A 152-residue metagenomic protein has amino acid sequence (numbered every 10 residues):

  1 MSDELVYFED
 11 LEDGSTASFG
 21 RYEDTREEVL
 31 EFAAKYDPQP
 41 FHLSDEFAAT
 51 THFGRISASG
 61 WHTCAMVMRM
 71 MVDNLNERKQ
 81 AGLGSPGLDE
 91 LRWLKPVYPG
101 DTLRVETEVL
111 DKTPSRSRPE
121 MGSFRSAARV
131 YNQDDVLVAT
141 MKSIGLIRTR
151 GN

Functional and structural regions predicted by a protein language model:
M1-D13, P96-N152: HotDog/MaoC-like acyl-thioester-processing domains
S2-G87, N152: Hot-dog-fold acyl-thioester-processing enzymes
S59-M66, L94-L103: Short, charged low-complexity intrinsically disordered segments located at boundaries of structured domains
